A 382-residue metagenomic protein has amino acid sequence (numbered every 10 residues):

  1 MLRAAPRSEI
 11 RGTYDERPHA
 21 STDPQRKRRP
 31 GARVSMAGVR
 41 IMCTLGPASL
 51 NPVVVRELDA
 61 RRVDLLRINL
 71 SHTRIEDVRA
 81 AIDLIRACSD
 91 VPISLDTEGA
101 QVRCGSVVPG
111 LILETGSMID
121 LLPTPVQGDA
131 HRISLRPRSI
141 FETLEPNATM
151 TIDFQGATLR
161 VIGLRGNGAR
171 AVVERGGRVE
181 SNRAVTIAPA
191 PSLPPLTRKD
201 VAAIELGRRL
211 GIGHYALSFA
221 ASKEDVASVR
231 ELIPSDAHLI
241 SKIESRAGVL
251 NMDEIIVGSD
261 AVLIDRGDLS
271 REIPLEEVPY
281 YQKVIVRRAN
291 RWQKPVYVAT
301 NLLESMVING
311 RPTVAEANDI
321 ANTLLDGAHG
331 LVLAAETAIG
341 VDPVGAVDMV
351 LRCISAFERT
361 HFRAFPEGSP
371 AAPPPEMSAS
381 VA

Functional and structural regions predicted by a protein language model:
M1-I10: Extreme N-terminal basic, low-complexity initiation segments that serve as generic localization/processing leaders
I10, D15-E16: Alpha-helix boundary/capping motif
E16, S21-A382: Non-catalytic helical/linker scaffolds that mediate oligomerization, partner binding, and domain coupling around large
